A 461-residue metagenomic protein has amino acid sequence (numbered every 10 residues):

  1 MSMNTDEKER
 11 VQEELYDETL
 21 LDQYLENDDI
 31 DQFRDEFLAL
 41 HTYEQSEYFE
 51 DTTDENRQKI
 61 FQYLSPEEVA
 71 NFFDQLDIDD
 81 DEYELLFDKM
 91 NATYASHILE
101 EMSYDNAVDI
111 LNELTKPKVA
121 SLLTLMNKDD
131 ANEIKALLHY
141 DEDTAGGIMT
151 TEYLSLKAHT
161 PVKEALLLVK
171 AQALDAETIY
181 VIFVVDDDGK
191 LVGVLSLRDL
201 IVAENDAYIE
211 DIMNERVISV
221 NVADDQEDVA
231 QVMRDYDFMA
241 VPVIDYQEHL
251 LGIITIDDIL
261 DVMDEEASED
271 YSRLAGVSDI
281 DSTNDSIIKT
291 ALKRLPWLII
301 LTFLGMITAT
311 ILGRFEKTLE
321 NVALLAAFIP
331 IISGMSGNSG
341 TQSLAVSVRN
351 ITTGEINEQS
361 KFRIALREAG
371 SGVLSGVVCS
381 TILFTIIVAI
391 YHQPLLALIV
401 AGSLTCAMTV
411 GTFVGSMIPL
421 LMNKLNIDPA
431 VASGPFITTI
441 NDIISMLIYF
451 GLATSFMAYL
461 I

Functional and structural regions predicted by a protein language model:
S2-V277: Hydrophobic packing positions in regular secondary-structure scaffolds
E266-F413, M417-V431, P435-I440, I448-I461: Alpha-helical transmembrane segments and their membrane-interface boundaries that form or gate the permeation pathway
